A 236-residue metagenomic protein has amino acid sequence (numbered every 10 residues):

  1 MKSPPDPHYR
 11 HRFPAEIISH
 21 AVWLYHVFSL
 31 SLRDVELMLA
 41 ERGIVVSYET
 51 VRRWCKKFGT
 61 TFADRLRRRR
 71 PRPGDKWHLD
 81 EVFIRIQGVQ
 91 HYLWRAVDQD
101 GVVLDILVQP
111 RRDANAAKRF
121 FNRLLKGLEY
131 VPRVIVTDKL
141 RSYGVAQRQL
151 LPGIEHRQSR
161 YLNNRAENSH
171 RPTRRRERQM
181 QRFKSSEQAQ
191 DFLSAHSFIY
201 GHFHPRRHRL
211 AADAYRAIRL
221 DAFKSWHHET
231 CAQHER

Functional and structural regions predicted by a protein language model:
M1-F28, G43-Y48, R52, R72-L79 (+1 more regions): Basic, short loop/linker segments at the boundary and entry of helix-turn-helix/winged-helix-like folds
R12, K57, I106-L128: Active-site beta-loop-alpha junctions of metal-dependent nucleic acid enzymes, especially the RNase H-like/DDE
A21, V35, V51, D80 (+7 more regions): Mobile genetic element proteins and their domesticated derivatives, centered on retroelements and DNA transposons
S29, Q87-V103, F121-L125: Short conserved beta-strand segments at catalytic cores or DNA/RNA-binding microdomains of nucleic-acid binding
S31-I44: DNA-recognition alpha helix
R53-D75: Short, basic alpha-helical nucleic acid-contact segments in DNA-binding proteins and DNA transaction factors
K139-S194, F198, H204-P205: Helix-centered, glycine/charged polyanion-binding patches within enzymatic domains that contact phosphate-containing
Q179, Q190-R236: C-terminal domain-tail junction helix/linker
